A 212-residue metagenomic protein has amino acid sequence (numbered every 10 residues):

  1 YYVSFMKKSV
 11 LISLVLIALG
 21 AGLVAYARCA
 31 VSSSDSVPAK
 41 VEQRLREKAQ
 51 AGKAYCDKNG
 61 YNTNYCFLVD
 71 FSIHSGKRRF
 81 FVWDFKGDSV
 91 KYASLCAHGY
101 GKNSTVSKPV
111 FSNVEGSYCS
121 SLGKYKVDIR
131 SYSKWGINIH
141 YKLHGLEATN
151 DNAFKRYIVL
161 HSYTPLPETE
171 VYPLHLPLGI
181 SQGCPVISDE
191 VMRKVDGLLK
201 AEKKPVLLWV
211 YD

Functional and structural regions predicted by a protein language model:
Y2-V3, L23: Coiled-coil-like amphipathic alpha-helices with heptad-repeat character
V3-I17: N-terminal Sec-pathway targeting helices
A18-A27: Hydrophobic alpha-helical membrane-insertion segments, chiefly the h-region of N-terminal signal peptides
A27-Q182, D189-V206: Cell wall/extracellular polymer interaction/catalysis modules
V206-D212: Charge-dense polyanion-binding interfaces
